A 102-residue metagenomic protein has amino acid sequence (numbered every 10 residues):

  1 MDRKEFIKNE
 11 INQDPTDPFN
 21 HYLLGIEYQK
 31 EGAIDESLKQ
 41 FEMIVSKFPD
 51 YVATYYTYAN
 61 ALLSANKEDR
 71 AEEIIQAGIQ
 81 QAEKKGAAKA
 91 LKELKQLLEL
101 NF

Functional and structural regions predicted by a protein language model:
Q13, K47-F48, Q81, K85: Structural marker of alpha-solenoid helical repeat scaffolds
